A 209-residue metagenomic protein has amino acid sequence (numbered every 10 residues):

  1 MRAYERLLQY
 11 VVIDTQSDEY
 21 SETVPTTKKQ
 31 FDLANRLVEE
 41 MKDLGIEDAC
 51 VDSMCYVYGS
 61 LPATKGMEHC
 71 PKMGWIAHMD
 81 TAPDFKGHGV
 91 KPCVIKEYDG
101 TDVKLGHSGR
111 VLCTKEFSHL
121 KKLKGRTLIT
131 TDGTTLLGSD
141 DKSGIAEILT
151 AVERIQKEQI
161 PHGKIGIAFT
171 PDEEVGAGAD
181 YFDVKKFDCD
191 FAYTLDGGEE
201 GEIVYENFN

Functional and structural regions predicted by a protein language model:
M1-T127: Acidic/His- and Gly-rich active-site-bordering loop/insert found across diverse amide/peptide-bond hydrolases
K121-N209: Acidic/histidine-rich catalytic neighborhood of metal-dependent amide-processing enzymes
